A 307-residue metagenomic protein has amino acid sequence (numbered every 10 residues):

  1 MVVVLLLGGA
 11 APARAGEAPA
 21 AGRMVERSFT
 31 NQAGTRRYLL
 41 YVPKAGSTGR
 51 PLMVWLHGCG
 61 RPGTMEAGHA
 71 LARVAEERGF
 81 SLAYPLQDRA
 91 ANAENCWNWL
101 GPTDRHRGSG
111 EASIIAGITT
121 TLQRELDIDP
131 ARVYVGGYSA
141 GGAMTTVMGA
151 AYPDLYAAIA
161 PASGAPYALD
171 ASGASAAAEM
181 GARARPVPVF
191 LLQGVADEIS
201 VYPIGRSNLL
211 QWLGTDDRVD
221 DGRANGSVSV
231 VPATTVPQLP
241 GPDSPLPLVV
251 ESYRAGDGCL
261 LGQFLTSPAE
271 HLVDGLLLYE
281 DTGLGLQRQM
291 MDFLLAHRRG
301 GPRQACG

Functional and structural regions predicted by a protein language model:
M1-G8: Bacterial N-terminal signal peptides
A13-L52, T64, V74-E77, R107 (+11 more regions): A domain-start/cap signature at the N-terminus of enzymes
G46-A93, A168-L169, E198-I199: Short substrate-entry loop that stabilizes the transition state in hydrolases
V54-L56, A162, T266: Alpha/beta-hydrolase
H57, G136-S139, G194: Conserved alpha/beta-hydrolase "nucleophile elbow" surrounding the catalytic nucleophile
L86-G110: Cap/lid segment of the alpha/beta-hydrolase catalytic domain
T103-L126, V147: Alpha/beta-hydrolase active-site loop
L191-Q193, D197: Short beta-strand/loop motif that positions the catalytic acidic residue of the alpha/beta-hydrolase fold
